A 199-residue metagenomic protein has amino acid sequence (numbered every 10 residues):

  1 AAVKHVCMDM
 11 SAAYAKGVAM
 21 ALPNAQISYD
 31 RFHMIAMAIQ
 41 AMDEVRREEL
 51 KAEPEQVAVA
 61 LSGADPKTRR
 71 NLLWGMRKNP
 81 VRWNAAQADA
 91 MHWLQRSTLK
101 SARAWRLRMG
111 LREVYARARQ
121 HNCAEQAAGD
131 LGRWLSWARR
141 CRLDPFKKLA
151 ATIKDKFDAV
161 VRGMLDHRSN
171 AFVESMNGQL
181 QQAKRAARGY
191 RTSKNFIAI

Functional and structural regions predicted by a protein language model:
A1: Nucleic-acid-processing active sites and adjacent nucleic-acid-binding tracks, predominantly divalent metal-dependent
K4-N24, F32-I35, E55-I199: Acidic/histidine-rich catalytic cores and adjacent linkers of DNA breakage/strand-transfer/modification proteins
A21-Q26, M42-R46: Short secondary-structure boundary/capping segments
M34-A58: Short alpha-helix plus adjacent loop in nuclease-associated cores
